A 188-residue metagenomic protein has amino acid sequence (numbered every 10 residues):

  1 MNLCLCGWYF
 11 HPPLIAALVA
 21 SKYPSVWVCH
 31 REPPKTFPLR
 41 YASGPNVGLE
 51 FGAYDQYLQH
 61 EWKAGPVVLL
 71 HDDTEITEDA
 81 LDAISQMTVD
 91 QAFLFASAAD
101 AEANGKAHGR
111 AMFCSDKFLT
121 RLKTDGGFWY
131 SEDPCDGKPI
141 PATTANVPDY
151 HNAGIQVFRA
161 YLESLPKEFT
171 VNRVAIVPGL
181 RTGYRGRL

Functional and structural regions predicted by a protein language model:
M1-L188: ER/Golgi luminal nucleotide-sugar-dependent glycosyltransferases, focusing on the catalytic module
